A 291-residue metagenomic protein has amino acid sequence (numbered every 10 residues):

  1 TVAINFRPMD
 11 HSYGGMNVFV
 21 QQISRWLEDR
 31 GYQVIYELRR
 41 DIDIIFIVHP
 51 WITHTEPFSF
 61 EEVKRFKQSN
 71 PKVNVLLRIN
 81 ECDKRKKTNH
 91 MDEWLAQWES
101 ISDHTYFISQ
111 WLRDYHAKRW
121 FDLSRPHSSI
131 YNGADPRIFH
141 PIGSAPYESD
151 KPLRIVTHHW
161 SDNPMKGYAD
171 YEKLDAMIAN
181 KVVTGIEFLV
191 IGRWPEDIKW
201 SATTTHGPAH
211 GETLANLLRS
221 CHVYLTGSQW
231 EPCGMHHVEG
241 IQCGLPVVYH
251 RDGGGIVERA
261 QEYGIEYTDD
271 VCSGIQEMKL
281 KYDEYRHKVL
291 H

Functional and structural regions predicted by a protein language model:
R30-G31, I35-I101, W111, Y115: Extended catalytic core of nucleotide-activated donor transferases of GT-like folds
K87-N89, G133-K151: Acidic anion/phosphate-binding donor-loop and adjacent secondary structure in glycosyltransferase catalytic cores
S100-H127, A134: A short, active-site helix/loop in glycosyltransferases that binds the activated sugar's phosphate group
P146-K166, E172-A176: Conserved donor-binding/catalytic core segment of Leloir-type glycosyltransferases
G192-A215, S220: Nucleotide-activated donor-binding/catalytic signature segment of Leloir-type glycosyltransferases, i.e., the conserved
Q229: Aromatic "clamp/platform" in nucleotide-sugar-dependent glycosyltransferases that forms part of the donor/acceptor
P246-H250: Short hydrophobic beta-strand element within catalytic cores of glycosyltransferases and related nucleotide-activated
D252, V257-E277: Change "using UDP/GDP/dTDP sugars" to "using nucleotide sugars
